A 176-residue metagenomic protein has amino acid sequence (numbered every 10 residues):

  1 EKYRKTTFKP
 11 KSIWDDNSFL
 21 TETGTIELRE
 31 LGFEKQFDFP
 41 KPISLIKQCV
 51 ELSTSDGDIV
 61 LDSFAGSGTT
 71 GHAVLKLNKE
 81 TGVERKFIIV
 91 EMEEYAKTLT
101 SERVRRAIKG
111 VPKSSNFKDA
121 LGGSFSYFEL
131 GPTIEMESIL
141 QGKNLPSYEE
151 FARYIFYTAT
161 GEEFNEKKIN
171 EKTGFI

Functional and structural regions predicted by a protein language model:
E1-I59, K86: Class I S-adenosyl-L-methionine
Y3, K35, I89, E93-A96 (+1 more regions): Generic alpha-helical structural element
K5-T6, K79-T81, D119: A generic structural signal for short, solvent-exposed coil/turn residues that cap or connect secondary-structure
S18-F19, M92, P132: Residues that form or immediately flank small-molecule/cofactor binding pockets and catalytic motifs
T23-L28, G82-I88, S126-I134: Short acidic (Asp/Glu) and glycine-rich catalytic loops that position anionic groups and cofactors
F37-P42, A96, S147, F151: Phosphate/oxyanion-binding active-site loops and adjacent basic polyanion-contact surfaces
I43-S115: Conserved S-adenosyl-L-methionine
V104-I176: SAM-dependent methyltransferase catalytic region
